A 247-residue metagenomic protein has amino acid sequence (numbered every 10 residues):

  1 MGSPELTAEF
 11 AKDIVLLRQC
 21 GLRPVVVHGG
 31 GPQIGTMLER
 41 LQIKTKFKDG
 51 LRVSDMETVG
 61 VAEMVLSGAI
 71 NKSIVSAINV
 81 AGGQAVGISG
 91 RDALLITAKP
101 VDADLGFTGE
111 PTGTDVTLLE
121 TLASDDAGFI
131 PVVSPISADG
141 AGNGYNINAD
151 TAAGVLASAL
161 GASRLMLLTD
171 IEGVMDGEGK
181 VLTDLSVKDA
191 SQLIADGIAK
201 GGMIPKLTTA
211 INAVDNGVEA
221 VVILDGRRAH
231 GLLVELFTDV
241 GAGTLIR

Functional and structural regions predicted by a protein language model:
M1-R227, V240: Nucleotide/pyrophosphate-binding catalytic subdomain
T183-L185, V234-R247: Conserved, well-ordered active-site substructure
